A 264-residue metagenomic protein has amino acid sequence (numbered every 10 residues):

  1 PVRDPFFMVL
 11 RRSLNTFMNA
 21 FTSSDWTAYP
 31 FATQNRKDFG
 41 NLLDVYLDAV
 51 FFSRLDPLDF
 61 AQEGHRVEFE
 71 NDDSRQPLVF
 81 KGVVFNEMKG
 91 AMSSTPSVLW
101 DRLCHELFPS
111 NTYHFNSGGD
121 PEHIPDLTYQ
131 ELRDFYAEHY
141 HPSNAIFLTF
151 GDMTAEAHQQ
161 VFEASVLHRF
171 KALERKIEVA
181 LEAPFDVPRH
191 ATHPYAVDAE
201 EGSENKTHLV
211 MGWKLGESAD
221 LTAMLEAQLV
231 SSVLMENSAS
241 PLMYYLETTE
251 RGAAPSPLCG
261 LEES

Functional and structural regions predicted by a protein language model:
P1-D48, D59, S93-S97, H114-S117 (+2 more regions): M16/MPP (pitrilysin/insulinase) zinc-metallopeptidase core fold and M16-derived inactive scaffolds
P1-R3, T222-L234: Active/ligand-binding-proximal structured segments within catalytic/core domains that scaffold catalytic residues
W26, S53-M88, T154, E174-P188: Acidic/histidine-enriched alpha-helical segments
T27-Q34, E68-D72, P121-E122, I146-F150: Second-shell loop/turn segments in exported
L47-P57, S165-E174: A common structural junction motif
N86-I146, A180-E182, E217: Histidine-acidic residue clusters that define the catalytic metal-binding segment of zinc metallopeptidase domains
I146-T207: An aromatic/glycine/proline-enriched structural segment found at the starts of mature extracellular/organellar domains
